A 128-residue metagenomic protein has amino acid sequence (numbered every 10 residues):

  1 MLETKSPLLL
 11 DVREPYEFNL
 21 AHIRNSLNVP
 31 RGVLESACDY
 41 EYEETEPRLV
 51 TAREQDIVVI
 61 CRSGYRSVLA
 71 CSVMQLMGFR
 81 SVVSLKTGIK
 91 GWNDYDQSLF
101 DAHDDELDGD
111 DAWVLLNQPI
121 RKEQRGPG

Functional and structural regions predicted by a protein language model:
M1-P7, P15-D56, Y65-G128: Rhodanese-like catalytic fold shared by cysteine-dependent sulfurtransferases and DSP/PTP-type phosphatases
I60: Short, surface-exposed ligand- or partner-binding patches at beta-edge/loop junctions that are enriched in aromatics
